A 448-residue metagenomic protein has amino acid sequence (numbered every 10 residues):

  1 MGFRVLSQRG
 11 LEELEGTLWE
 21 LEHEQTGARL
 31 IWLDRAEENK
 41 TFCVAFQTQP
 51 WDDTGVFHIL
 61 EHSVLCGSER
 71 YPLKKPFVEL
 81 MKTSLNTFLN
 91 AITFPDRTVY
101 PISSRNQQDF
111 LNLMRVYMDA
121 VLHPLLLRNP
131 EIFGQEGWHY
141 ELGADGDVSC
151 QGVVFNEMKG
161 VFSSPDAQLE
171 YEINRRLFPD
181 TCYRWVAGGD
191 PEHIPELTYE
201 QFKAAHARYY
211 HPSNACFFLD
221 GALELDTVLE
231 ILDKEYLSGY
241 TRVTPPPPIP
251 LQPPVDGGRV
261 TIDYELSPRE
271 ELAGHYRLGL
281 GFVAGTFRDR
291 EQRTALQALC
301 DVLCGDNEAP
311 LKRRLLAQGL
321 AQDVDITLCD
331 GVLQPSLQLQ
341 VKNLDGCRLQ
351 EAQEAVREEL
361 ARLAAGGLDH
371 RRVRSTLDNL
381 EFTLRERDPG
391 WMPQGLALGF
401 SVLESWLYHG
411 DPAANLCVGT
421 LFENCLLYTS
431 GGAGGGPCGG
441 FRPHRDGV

Functional and structural regions predicted by a protein language model:
M1-E37: N- or domain-start disorder-to-order transition segments that initiate the globular core
G2-F3, Q49, S63, G67-P72 (+5 more regions): Charge-rich, well-structured scaffold segments of protease-associated domains
R9-G10, S267-E271: Short Gly/Pro-enriched turn/cap motifs at secondary-structure boundaries
T17-E24, V260-P268: Short acidic-hydrophobic surface loop/beta-edge motif
L30-L33, H206-A207, T261-P268: Short, surface-exposed beta-strand/loop micro-motifs that present aromatic residues
E38-F42: Short, conserved catalytic-motif segment at the N-terminal edge
F46-T54: Short pre-active-site segment immediately N-terminal to the catalytic Zn-binding motif
T54, H58-H62, C66: Active-site recognition of the HExxH zinc-binding catalytic motif
